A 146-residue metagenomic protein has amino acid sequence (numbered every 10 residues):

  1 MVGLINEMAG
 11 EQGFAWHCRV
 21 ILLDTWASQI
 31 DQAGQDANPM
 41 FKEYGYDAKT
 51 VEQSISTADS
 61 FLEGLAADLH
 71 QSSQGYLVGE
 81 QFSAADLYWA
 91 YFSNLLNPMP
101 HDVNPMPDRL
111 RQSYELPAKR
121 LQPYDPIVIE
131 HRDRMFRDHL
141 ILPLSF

Functional and structural regions predicted by a protein language model:
M1-F146: C-terminal alpha-helical interaction module
